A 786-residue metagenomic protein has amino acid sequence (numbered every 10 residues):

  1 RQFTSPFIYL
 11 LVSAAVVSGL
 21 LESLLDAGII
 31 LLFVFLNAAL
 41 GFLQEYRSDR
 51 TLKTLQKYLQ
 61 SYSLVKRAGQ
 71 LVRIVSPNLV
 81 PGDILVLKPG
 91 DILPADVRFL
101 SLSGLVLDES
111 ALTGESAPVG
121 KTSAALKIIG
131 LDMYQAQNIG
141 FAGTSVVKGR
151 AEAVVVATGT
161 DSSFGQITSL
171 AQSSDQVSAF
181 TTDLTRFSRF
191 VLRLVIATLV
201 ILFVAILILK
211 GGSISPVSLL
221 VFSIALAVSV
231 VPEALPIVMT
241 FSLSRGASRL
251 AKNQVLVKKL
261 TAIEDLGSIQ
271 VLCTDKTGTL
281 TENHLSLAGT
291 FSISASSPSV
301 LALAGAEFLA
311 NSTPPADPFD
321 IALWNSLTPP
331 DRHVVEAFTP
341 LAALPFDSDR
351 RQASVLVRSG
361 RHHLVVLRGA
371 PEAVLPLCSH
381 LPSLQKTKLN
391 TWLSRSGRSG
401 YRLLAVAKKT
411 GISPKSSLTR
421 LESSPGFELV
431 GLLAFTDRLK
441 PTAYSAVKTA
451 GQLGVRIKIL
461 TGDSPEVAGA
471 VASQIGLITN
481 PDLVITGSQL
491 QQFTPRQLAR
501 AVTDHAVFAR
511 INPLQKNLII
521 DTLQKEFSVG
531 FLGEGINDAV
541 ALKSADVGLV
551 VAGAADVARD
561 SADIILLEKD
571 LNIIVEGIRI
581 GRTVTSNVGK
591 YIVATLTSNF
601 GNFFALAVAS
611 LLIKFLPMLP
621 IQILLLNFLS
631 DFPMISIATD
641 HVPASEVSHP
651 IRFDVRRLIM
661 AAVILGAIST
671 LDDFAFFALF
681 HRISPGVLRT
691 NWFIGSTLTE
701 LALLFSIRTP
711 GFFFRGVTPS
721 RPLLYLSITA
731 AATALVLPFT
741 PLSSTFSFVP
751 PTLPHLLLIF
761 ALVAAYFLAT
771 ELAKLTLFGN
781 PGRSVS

Functional and structural regions predicted by a protein language model:
R1-V65, L71, T160-S162, A171-K252 (+6 more regions): Hydrophobic alpha-helical segments characteristic of transmembrane helices in integral membrane transporters
S23-F33, G211-A225, P236, V257-E264 (+4 more regions): Membrane-water interface of transmembrane alpha-helices in multipass transporters/channels
I29-L32, Q60-T185, Q492-V502, A506 (+1 more regions): Cytosolic catalytic regions of P-type ion-transporting ATPases
L36, L40, Q70, V156-G159 (+14 more regions): Conserved beta-strand/loop elements of the cytosolic catalytic core of P-type E1-E2 ATPases, chiefly in the P-domain
K57, S61-K66, A234-A304, L523 (+1 more regions): Conserved catalytic phosphorylation-site environment of P-type ATPases
I139-V147, D265-L429, F435, K448-T449 (+6 more regions): Cytosolic catalytic regions of ATP/NTP-dependent phosphoryl-transfer enzymes
T198, L202, I475, T479-G530 (+4 more regions): Membrane-embedded transport module
